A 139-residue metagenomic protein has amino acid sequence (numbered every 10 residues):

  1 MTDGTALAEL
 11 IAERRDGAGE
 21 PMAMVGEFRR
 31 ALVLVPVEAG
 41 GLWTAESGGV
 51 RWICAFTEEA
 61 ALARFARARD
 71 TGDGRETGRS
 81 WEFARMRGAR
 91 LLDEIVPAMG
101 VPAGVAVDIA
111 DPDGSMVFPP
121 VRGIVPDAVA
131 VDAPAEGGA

Functional and structural regions predicted by a protein language model:
M1-A139: An interfacial alpha-helical scaffold signature
